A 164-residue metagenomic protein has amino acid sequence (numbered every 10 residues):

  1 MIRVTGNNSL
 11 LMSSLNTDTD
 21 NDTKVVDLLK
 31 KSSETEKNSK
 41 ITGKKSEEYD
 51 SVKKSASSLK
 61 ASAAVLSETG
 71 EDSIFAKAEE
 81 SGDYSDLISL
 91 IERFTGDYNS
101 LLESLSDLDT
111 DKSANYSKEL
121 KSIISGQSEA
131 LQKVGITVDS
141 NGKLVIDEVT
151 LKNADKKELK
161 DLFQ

Functional and structural regions predicted by a protein language model:
M1-Q164: Polar, low-complexity export/assembly segments characteristic of proteins that are secreted or assemble on the cell
